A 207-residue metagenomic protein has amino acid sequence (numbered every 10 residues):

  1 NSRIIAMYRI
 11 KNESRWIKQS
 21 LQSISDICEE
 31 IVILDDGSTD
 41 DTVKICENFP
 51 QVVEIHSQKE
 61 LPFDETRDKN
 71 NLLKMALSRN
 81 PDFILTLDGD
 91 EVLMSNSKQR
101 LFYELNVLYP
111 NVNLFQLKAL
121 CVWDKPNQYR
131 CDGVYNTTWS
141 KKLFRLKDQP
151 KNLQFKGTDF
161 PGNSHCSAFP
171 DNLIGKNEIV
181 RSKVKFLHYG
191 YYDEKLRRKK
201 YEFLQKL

Functional and structural regions predicted by a protein language model:
R3-I5: Cell-envelope/extracellular polymer assembly enzymes that use nucleotide-activated donors
I10-I27: Short, well-formed alpha-helical segments that are part of the catalytic scaffolds of diverse glycosyltransferases
R15, E60-K69: A short, glycine-/small-residue-rich helix N-cap motif at loop->alpha-helix starts within glycosyltransferase
I24, E29-G37, S57-Q58: Short beta-strand/loop segment that forms part of the nucleotide-sugar
D35-I45, L61-P62: A conserved acidic beta->alpha catalytic loop
E65-N70, M94-L207: Catalytic-site signature of metal-activated, phosphate-bearing donor transferases, centered on the GT-A/GT-A-like
N70-F83: Active-site nucleotide-sugar/metal-binding loop of Leloir-type enzymes
N80-M94: Short beta-strand-to-loop acidic/aromatic patch adjacent to the donor-nucleotide binding site
